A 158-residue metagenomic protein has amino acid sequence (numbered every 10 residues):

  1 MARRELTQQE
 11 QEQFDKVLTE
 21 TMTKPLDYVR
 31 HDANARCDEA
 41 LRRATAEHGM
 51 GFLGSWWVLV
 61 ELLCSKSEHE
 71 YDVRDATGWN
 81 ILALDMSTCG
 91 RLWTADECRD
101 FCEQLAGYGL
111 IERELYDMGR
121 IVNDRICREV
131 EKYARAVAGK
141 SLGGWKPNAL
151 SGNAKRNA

Functional and structural regions predicted by a protein language model:
M1-A40, V73-I81, S87-A158: Winged-helix/helix-turn-helix nucleic-acid-interaction surface
C37-M50: Short, mixed-charge amphipathic alpha-helical segments
R43-A44, V58, H69, A134-A138: Surface-exposed beta-strand edges and their flanking turn/coil or helix-capping segments
A44, L62-K66, D85, C89: Alpha-helix C-capping/helix-to-loop hinge sites
E47-G78: Short helix->loop/beta-hairpin flanking segments within DNA-binding domains
